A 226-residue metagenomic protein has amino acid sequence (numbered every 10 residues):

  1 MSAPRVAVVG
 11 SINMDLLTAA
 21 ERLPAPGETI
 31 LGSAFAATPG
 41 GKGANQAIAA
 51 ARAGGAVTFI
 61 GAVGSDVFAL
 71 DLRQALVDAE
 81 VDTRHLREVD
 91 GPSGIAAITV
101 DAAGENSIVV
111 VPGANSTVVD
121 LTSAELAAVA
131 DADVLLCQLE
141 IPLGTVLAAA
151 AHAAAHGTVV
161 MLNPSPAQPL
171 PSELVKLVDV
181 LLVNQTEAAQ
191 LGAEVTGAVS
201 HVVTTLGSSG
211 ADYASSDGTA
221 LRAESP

Functional and structural regions predicted by a protein language model:
M1-A62, A69-D71: Glycine-rich phosphate/adenosyl-contacting loop at the front of the ribokinase-like
M1-V6, A193-P226: Conserved phosphate-binding/catalytic region of the ribokinase-like
A75-D90: A glycine-rich helix N-cap at a beta->alpha junction
E80, A114-D120, V160-A167: Short gly/ser/thr-rich secondary-structure transition/capping motifs
E88, I98-V134, L139: Conserved phosphate-binding/catalytic loop of the ribokinase/pfkB sugar-kinase fold
D133-T196, H201, S208-A211: Conserved beta-alpha-beta core of the PfkB/ribokinase-like small-molecule kinase fold
